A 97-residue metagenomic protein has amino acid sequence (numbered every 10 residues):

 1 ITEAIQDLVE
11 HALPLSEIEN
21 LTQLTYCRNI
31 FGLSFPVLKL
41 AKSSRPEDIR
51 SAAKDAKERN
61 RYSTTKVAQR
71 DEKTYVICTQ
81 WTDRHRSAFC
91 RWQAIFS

Functional and structural regions predicted by a protein language model:
I1-S97: Intrinsically disordered, charged low-complexity linkers and terminal tails that flank or connect structured domains
